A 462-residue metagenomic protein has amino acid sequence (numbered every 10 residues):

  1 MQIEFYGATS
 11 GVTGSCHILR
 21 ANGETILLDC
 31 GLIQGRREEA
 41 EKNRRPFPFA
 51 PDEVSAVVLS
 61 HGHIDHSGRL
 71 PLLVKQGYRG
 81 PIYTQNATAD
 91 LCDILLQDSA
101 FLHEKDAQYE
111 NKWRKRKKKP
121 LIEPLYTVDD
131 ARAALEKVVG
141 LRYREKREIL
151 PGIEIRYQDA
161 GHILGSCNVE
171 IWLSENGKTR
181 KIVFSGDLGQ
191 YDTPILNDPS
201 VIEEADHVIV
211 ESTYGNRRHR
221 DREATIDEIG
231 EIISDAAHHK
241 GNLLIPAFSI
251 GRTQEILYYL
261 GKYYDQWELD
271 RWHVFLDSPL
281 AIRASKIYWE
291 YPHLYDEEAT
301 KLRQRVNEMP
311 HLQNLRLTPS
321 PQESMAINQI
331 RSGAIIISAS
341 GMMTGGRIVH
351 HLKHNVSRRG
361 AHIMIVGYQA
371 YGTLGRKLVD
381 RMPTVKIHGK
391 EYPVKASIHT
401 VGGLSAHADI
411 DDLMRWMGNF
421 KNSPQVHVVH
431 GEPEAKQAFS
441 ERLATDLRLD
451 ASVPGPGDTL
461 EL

Functional and structural regions predicted by a protein language model:
M1-D52, A133-N197, Q322-Q329, I335 (+4 more regions): Core dinuclear metal-dependent hydrolase active-site scaffold
T9-G11, A21-G80, T84-E136, L188-N197 (+3 more regions): Pre-active-site segment of Zn-dependent metallo-hydrolases
S10, H63-D65, I163-L164, F248-E255 (+2 more regions): Gly/Ser/Thr-rich loops at beta-strand to alpha-helix junctions that form or flank small-molecule/cofactor-binding
L28-C30, V54-H63, L70, I82-Q85 (+10 more regions): Active-site neighborhood of phospho(di)ester-bond hydrolases with catalytic His/Asp-centered motifs
C30-Q34, S55, T179-S185, Y191 (+5 more regions): Acidic/glycine-enriched edge-of-secondary-structure segments
S99-I163, P292-R331: Metallo-beta-lactamase
N168, G189-D277, H362-G367, T384-D450: Cap/insert and terminal regions of metallo-dependent hydrolase folds
I232-Y371, K386: Hard-cation-handling environments
